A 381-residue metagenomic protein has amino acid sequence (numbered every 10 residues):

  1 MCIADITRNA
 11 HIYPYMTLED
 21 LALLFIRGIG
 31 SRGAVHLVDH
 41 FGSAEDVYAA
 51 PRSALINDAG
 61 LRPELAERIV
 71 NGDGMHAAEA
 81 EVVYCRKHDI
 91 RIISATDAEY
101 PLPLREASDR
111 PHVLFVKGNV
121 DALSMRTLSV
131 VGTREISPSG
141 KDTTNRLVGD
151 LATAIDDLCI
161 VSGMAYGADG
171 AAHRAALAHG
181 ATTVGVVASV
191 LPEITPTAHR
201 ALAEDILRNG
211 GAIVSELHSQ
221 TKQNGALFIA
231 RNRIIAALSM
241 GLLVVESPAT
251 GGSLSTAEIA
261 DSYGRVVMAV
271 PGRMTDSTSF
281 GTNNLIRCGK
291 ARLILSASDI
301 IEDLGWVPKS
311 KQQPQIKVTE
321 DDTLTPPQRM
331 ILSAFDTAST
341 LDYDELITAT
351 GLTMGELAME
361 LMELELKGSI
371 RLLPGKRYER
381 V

Functional and structural regions predicted by a protein language model:
I3, N9-M16, R86, S94-V381: Glycine-biased, small-residue-rich flexible motifs in mid-sequence functional cores and linkers
D5-E99, L285, K367-S369, P374-V381: Short, small/acidic-rich helices and loops at N termini and domain boundaries of DNA replication/processing enzymes
